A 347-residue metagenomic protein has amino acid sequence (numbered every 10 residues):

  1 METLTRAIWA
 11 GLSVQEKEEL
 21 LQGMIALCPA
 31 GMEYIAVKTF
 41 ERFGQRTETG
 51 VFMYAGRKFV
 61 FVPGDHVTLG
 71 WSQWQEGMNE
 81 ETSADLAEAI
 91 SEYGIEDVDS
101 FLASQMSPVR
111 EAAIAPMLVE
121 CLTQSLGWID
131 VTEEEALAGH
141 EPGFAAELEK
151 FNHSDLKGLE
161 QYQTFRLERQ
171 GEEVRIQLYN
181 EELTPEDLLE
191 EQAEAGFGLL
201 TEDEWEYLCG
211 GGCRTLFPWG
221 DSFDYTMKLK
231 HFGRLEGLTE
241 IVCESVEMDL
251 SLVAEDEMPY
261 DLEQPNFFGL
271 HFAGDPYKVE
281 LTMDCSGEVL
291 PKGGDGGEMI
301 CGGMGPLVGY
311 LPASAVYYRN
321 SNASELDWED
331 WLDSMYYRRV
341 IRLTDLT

Functional and structural regions predicted by a protein language model:
M1-L199, W328-T347: Extended beta-strand/loop cores of jelly-roll/beta-sandwich
E2-I8, M258, Q264, F268 (+1 more regions): Surface-exposed recognition segments
V62, V67, V119, L208 (+5 more regions): Generic structural hydrophobic/aromatic packing signal, biased to beta-strands
E76-N79, A84-L86, E134-A136, E141 (+6 more regions): General N-terminal targeting signals
D85-A89, P142-E147, F223-T226, I241-E244 (+1 more regions): Glycine-rich loops and low-complexity Gly/Arg-rich segments that provide flexible linkers or classic glycine-based
S100-S104, L156-R166, L238-M248, F268 (+1 more regions): Noncatalytic linker/hinge segments flanking ATPase motor cores
L167-C301: Functional-site microenvironments in short loops/helix caps that host divalent-cation chemistry
